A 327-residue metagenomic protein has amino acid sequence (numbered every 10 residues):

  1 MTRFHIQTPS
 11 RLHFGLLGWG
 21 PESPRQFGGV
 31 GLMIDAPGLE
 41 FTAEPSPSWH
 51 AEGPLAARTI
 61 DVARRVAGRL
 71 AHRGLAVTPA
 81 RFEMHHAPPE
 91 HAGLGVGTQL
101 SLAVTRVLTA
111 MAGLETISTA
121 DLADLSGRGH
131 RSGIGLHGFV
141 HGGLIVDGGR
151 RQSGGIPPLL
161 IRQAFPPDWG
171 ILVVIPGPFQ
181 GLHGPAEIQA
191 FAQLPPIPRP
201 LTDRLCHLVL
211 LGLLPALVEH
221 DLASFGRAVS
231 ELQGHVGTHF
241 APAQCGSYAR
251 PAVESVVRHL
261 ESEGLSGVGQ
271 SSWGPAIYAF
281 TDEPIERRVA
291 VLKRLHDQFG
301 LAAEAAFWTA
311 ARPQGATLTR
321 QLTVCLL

Functional and structural regions predicted by a protein language model:
M1-A92, V96, T109-T116, H130 (+2 more regions): ATP-binding N-lobe of GHMP and related small-molecule kinases
T2-Q7, G15, P21-R25, I117-S266 (+1 more regions): ATP-dependent small-molecule kinase catalytic core of the GHMP/sugar-kinase superfamily and closely related
I60-R64, L102, H207, E286-V289: Short, well-ordered alpha-helical segments
A63, A67, T105, A123 (+1 more regions): Generic structural marker for isolated residues within well-ordered, non-membrane alpha-helices of soluble domains
L94-S118, G138-G149: DPxDG-like acidic metal-binding loop motif
P275-A276: Conserved glycine-rich beta-strand-loop-beta hairpin in the small C-terminal domain of fold type I
